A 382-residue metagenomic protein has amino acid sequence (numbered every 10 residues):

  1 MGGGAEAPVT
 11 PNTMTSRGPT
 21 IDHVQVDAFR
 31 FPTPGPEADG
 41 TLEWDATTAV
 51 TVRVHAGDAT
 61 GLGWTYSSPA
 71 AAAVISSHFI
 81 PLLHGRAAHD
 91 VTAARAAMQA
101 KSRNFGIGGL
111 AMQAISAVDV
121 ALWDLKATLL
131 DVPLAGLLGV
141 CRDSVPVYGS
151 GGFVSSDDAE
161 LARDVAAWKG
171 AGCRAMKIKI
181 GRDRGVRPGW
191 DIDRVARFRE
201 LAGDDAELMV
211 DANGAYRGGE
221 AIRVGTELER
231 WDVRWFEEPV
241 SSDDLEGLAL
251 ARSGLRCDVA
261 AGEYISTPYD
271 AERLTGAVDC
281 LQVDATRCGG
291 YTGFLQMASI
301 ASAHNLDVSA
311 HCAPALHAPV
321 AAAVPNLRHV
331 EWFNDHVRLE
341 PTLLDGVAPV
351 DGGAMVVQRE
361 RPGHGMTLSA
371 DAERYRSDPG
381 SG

Functional and structural regions predicted by a protein language model:
N12, S16-T33, T47, S309-G382: Flexible C-terminal active-site loop/helix
G18, H23, V54-L129: Metal- or metallocofactor-binding catalytic centers and their adjacent structured scaffolds across diverse enzyme
I21, D58, F79, V118 (+8 more regions): Conserved, mostly hydrophobic/aromatic
G40-D45, G170: Short Gly/Pro-enriched turn/cap motifs at secondary-structure boundaries
A73, T226, D232, D243-A354: Shared catalytic-loop signature of beta/alpha-barrel
D119-S155: Glycine-rich, aromatic-flanked loop segments that form ligand/cofactor-binding clefts across common enzyme folds
S144-L255: Metal-dependent enolase-superfamily TIM-barrel catalytic cores that perform enediolate-based chemistry
